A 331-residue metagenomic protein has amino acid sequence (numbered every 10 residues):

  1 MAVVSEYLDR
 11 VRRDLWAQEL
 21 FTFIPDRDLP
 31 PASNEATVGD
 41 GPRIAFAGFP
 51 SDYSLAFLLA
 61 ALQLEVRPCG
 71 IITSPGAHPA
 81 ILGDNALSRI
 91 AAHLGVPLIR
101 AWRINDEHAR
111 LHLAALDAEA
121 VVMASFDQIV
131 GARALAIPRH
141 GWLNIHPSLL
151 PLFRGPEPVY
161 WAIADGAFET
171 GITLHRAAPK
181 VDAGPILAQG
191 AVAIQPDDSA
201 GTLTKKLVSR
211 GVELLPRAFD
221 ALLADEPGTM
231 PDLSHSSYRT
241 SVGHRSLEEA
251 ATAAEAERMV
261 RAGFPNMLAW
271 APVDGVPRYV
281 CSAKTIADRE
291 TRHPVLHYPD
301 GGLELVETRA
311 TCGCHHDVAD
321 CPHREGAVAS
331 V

Functional and structural regions predicted by a protein language model:
M1-W270, T285-L305, R309-H316, C321-V331: One-carbon transfer enzymes
V276-V280, G301-E304: Short, isolated positions in well-ordered beta-strands
